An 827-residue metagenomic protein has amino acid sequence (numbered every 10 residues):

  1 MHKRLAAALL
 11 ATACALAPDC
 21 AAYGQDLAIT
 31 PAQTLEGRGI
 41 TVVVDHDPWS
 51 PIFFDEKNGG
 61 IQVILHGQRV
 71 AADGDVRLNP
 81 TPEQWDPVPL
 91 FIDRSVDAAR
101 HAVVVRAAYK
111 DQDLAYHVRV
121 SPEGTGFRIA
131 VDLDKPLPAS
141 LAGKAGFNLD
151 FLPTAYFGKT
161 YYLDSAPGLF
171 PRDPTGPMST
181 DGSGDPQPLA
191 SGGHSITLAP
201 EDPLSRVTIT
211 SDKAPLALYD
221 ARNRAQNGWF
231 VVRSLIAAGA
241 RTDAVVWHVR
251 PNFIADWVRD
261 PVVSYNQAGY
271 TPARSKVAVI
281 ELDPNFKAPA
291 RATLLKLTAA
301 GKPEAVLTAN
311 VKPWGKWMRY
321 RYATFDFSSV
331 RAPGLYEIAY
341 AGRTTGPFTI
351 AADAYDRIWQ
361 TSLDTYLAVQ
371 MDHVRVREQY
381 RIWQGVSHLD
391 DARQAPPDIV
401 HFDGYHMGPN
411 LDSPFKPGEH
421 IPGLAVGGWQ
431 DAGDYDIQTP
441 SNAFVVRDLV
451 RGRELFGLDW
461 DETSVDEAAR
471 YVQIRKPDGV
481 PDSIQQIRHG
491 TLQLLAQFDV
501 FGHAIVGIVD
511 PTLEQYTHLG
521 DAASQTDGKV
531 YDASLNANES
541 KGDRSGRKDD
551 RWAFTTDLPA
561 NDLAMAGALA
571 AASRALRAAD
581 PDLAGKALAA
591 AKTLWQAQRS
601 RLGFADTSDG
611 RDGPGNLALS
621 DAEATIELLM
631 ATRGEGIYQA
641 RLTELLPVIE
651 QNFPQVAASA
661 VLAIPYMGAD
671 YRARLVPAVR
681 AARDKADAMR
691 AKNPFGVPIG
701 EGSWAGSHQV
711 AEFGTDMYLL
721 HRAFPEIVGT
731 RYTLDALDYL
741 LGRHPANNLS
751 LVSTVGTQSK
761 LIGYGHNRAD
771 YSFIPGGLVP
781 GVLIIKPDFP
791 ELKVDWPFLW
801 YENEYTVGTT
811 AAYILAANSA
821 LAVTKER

Functional and structural regions predicted by a protein language model:
A15-A21: C-terminal segment of classical bacterial N-terminal signal peptides
Y23-P80, D181-P186, S195: Beta-strand-rich N-terminal accessory domains
A28, A32-L35, W257-N285: Extracellular ectodomain segments of secreted/surface proteins
V76-P136: Extended, loop-rich substrate-binding clefts of extracytoplasmic carbohydrate-active enzymes
R128-F170, T344-A354: Acidic (Asp/Glu-rich), glycine- and aromatic
V131, I236-P251: Short Pro-Gly-centered flexible turn/kink motifs
G182-R206, K213-P215, A221-A225, A268 (+10 more regions): Aromatic (Trp/Tyr) and acidic
V480-I508: Carboxylate/His-rich catalytic cores and anion/metal-binding grooves
